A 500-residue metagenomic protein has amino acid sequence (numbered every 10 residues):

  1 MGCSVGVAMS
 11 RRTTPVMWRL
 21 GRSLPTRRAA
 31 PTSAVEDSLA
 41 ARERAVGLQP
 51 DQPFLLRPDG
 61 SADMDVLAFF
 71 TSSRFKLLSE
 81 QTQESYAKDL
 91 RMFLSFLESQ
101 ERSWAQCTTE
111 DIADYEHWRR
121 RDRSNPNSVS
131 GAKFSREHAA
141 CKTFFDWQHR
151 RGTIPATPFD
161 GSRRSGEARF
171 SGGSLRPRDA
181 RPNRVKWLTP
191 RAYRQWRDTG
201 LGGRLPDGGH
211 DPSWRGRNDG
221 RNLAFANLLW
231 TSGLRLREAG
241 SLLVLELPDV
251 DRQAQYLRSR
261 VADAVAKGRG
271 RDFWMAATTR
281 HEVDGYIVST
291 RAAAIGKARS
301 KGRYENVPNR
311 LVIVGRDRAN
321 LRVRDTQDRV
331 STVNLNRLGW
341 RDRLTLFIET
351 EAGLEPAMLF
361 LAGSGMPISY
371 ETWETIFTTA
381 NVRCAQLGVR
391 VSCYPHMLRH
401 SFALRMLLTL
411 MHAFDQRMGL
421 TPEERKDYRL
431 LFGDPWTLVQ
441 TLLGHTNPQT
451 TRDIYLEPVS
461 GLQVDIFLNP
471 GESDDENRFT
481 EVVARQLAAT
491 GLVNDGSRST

Functional and structural regions predicted by a protein language model:
C3-V7, R12-V16, R27, L462-T500: C-terminal secondary-structure termini that scaffold catalytic or DNA-interacting sites
V66-T82, L90-R178, P206, H210-P212: N-terminal core-binding DNA-recognition domain of tyrosine recombinases/integrases
R151-P155, L229-A254: Short, charged phosphate-coordinating catalytic segments
I154-P206, V265-G268, G363-M366: Flexible interdomain linker/hinge and immediately adjacent N-terminus of the catalytic tyrosine-recombinase domain
D198-L236, G433: Basic, Lys/Arg- and aromatic-enriched nucleic-acid-binding interface segment
S241-E349: Conserved tyrosine-mediated DNA breakage-rejoining catalytic core shared by Y-recombinases
Q255-D263, Y394, M418-V459, D465-N469: Short functional hotspots where side chains directly engage DNA or cofactors
E374-T441: Short, basic (Lys/Arg/His-rich) helix/loop patches that form interaction surfaces in the mid-to-C-terminal regions
